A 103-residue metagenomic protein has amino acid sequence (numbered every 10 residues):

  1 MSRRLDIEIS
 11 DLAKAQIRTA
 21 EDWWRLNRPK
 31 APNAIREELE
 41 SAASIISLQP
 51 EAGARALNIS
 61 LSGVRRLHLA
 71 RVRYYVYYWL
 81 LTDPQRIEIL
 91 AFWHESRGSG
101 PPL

Functional and structural regions predicted by a protein language model:
M1-V64, T82-P84, G100-P102: Basic, Lys/Arg-enriched alpha-helical interface segments
L69-L103: Enriched for short, Lys/Arg-rich terminal
